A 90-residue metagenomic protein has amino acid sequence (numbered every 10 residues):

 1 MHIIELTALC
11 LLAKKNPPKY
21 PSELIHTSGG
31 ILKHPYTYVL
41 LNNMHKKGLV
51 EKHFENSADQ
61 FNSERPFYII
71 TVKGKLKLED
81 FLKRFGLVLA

Functional and structural regions predicted by a protein language model:
M1-L11: Short alpha-helical segments that sit at the start of domains
L12-N16: Short helix-capping/hinge SLiMs at alpha-helix to coil transitions
P17-S28: Short acidic, hydrophobic short linear motifs in intrinsically disordered regions
I31-K46: Short amphipathic alpha-helical interaction segments
K47-N62: Beta-hairpin "wing" of winged helix-turn-helix
E64-Y68: Short beta-strand micro-motifs in enzyme catalytic cores
I69-K75: Accessory beta->alpha helical hairpin/"wing" motif in late/C-terminal subdomains of nucleic-acid enzymes
K75-A90: Amphipathic alpha-helical dimerization/coiled-coil segments that flank or bridge DNA-binding/regulatory modules
